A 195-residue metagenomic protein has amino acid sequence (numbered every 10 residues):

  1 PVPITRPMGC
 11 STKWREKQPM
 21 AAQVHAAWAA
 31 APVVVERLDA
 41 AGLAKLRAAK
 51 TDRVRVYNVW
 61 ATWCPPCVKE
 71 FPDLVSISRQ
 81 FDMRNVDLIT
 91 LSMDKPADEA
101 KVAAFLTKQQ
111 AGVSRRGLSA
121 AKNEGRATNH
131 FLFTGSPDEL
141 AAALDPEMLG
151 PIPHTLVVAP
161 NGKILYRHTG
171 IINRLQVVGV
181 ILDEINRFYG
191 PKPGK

Functional and structural regions predicted by a protein language model:
P1-R37, Y166, K195: N-terminal targeting signals for export/organelle localization
G9, G150-K195: Thiol-/selenol-based redox modules, centered on thioredoxin-like and closely related oxidoreductase domains
V34-R55, S78-F81: A short beta-strand-turn-helix
K50-R55, R84-D87, V113, G125-T128 (+1 more regions): Loop/turn elements at helix/coil->beta-strand transitions in domains of secreted/extracellular proteins
R53-R55, V59-W63, K95, P151: Short pre-active-site segment immediately N-terminal to redox-active cysteine/selenocysteine motifs in thiol-based
V59-S76: Conserved redox-active cysteine motifs that mediate thiol-disulfide chemistry, especially di-cysteine Cys-X(1-2)-Cys
S92-D94, L132, H168: Residue-level recognition of beta-strand->loop/alpha-helix junctions
L106-I152: Short, internal strand/loop/helix patches that form the active-site neighborhood or redox-interaction surface
